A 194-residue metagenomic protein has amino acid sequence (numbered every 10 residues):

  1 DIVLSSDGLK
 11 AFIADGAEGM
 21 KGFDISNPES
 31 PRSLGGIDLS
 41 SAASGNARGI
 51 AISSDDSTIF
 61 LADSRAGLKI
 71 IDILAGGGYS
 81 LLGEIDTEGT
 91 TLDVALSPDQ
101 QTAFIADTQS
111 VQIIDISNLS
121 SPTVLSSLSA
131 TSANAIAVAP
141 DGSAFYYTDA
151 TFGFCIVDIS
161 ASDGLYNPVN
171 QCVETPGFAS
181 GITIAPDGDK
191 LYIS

Functional and structural regions predicted by a protein language model:
L4-G8, I52-D56, L96-Q100, V138-G142 (+1 more regions): Residue-level detector of Asp-centered blade-edge/turn motifs that repeat once per structural unit in beta-propeller
D15-G16, D63-S64, T108, D149-A150 (+1 more regions): Short loop/turn segments immediately following the C-termini of beta-strands
M20, G67-K69, V111-Q112, G153-C155: Structural signal for beta-propeller blades
F23-E29, I71-G77, I114-S120, V157-L165: Short loop/turn segments immediately following beta-strands, especially the blade-tip and inter-blade linker loops
R32-S41, S80-D86, T123-L128, N167-E174: A short beta-strand motif characteristic of beta-propeller blades
N46, T90, S132, F178: Beta-rich catalytic cores
